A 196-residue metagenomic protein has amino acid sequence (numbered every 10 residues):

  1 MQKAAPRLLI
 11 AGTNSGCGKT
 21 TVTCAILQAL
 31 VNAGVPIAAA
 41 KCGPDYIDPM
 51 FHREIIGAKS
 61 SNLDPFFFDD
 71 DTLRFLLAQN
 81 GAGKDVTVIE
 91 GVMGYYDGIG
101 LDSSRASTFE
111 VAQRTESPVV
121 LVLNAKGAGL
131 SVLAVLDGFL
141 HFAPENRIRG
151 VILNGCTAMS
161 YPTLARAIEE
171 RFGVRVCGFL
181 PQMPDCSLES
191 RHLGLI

Functional and structural regions predicted by a protein language model:
Q2-C17, T21-T87, D97-S104: N-terminal phosphate/diphosphate-binding loop that engages ATP/GTP or pyrophosphate donors across diverse enzyme folds
L9, V88-E90, V120-V122, I152: Structural motif
A29, E110-V111, G138, I168: Hydrophobic/aromatic ligand-binding patch that stacks against planar heteroaromatic rings of cofactors or nucleotides
V31-V35, E116-V120, P144-G150: Short, surface-exposed connector motifs at secondary-structure boundaries
A39-G43, L121-L123, G150-G155: Short internal beta-strands
V92-Y95: Short glycine-rich anion-binding loops that position phosphate/pyrophosphate groups of nucleotides and phosphorylated
S103-A125: Inter-motif core of Ras-like GTPase G domains
G129-I196: Internal gly/pro-rich beta-alpha loop/helix module that stabilizes soluble enzyme cofactors or their anionic handles
